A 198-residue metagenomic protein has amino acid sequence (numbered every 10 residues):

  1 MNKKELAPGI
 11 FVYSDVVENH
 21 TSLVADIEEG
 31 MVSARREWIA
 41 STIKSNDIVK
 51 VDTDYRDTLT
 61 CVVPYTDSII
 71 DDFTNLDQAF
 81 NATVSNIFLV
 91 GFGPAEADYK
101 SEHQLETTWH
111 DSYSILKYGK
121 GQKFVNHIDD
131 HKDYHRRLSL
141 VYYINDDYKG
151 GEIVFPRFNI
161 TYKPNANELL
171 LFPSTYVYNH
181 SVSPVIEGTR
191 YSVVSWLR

Functional and structural regions predicted by a protein language model:
M1-E102: Non-heme Fe(II)/2-oxoglutarate
S33, E37, F124, D147-V154: Substrate-binding/catalytic groove segments of enzymes that remodel or degrade extracellular structural polymers
V90, S101-K117: Acidic, glycine-rich loop-and-strand cores that form catalytic or ligand-binding grooves in diverse globular domains
T107, Y134-R136, T189: Residue-level preference for beta-strand/loop junctions
I115-G119, K132-K149, W196-L197: Short, conserved beta-strand element in jelly-roll/cupin
K123-H131: Histidine-centered catalytic micro-motifs
K132, D147-R198: Catalytic core of Fe(II)/2-oxoglutarate
